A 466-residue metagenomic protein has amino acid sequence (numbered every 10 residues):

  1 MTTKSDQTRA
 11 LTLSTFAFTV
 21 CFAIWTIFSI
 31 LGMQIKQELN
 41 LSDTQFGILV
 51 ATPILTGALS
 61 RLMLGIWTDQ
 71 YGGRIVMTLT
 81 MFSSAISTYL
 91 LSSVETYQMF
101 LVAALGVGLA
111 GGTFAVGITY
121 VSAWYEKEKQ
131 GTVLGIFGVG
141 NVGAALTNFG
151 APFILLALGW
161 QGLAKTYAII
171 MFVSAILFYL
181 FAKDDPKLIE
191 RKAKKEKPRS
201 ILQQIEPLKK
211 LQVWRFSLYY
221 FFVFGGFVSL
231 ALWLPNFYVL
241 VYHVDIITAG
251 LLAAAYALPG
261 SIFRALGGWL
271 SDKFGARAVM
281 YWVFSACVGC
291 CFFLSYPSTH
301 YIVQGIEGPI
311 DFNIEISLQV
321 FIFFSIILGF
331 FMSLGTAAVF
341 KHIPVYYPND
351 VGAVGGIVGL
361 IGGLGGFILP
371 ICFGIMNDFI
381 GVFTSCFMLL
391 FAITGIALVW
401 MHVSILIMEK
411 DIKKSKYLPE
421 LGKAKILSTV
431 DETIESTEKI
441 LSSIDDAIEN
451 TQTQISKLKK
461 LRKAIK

Functional and structural regions predicted by a protein language model:
R9-D43, L230-P235, L369: Extracytoplasmic
F28-S29, L211-I262, T336: Extracytoplasmic gate region of multi-pass secondary transporters
L59-Q98: Conserved MFS/SLC helix-loop-helix module at the cytosolic interface between two early adjacent transmembrane helices
A103-N141: Cytoplasmic helix-loop-helix junction between adjacent transmembrane helices in 12-TM secondary transporters
I136-P186: Helix-loop-helix hairpin linking two adjacent transmembrane segments in secondary transporters
G162-L180, S385-S404: Symmetry-related core transmembrane helices of the 12-TM Major Facilitator Superfamily/SLC fold
L180-I205, K410-G422: Flexible cytoplasmic inter-helical loops of multi-pass small-molecule transporters
R277-A338: C-terminal transmembrane helical hairpin of 12-TM major facilitator-type secondary transporters
